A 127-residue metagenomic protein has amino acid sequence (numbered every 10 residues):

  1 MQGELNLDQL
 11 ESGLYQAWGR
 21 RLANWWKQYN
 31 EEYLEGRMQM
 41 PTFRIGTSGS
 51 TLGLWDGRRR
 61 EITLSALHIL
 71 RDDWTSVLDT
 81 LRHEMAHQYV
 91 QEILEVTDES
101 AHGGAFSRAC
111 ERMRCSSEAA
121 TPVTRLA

Functional and structural regions predicted by a protein language model:
M1-D79, Q88-A127: Active-site-proximal or metal-binding-adjacent scaffold patches in catalytic folds
E84: Walker B catalytic acidic pair
